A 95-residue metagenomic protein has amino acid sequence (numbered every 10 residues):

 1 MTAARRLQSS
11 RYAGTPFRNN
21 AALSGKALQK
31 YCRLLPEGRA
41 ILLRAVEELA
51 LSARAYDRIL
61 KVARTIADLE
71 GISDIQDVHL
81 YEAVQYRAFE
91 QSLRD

Functional and structural regions predicted by a protein language model:
M1-R94: Basic, amphipathic alpha-helical bundle interface domains used for macromolecular binding and assembly
